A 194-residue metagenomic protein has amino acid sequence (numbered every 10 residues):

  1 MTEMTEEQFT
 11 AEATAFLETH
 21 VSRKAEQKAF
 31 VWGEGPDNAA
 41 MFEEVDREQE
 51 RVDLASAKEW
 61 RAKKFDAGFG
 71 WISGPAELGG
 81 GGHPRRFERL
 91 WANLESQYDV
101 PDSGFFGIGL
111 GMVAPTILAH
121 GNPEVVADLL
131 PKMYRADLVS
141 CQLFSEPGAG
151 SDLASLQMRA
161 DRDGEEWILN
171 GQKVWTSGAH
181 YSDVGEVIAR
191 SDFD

Functional and structural regions predicted by a protein language model:
M1-G107, V125-D128, K132: Amphipathic, small/basic residue-rich leader segments at the start of a protein or domain
A92, A114-I117, L130, E186: Conserved protein kinase catalytic domain
N93, G121-V125, G164-N170: Long, well-ordered alpha-helical segments
F105-E124, G150: N-terminal glycine-rich flavin-associated loop
A136-F144, V187: A short, Trp-centered hydrophobic/proline-enriched beta-strand micro-motif
P147-L156: Active-site-adjacent elements of ketosynthase-type condensing enzymes
M158-D161: A structural signal for short hydrophobic beta-strand segments in well-ordered beta-sheet cores
E166, N170-D194: A short core secondary-structure module
